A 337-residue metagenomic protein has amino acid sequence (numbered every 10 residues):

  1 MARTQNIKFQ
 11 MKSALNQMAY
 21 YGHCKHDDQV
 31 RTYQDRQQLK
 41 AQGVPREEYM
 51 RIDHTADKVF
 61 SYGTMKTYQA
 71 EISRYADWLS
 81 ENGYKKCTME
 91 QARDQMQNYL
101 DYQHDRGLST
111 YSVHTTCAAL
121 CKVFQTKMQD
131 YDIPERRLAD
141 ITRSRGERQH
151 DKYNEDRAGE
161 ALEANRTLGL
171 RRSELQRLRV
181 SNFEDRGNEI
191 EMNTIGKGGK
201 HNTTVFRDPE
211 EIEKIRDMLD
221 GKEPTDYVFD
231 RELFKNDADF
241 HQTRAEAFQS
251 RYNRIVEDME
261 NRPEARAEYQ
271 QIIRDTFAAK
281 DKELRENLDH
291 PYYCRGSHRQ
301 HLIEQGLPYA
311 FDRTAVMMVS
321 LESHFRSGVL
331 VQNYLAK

Functional and structural regions predicted by a protein language model:
M1-Q69, Y102-S109: Short, aromatic/basic-rich helix-turn unit that serves as a nucleic-acid recognition element
D53-K127: Non-catalytic DNA-binding core/recognition domains of DNA-processing enzymes
Q97-D101, D105-R106, C121-E155, I195: Flexible interdomain linker/hinge and immediately adjacent N-terminus of the catalytic tyrosine-recombinase domain
S144-R172, H298-I303, A310-R313: Basic, Lys/Arg- and aromatic-enriched nucleic-acid-binding interface segment
N165-N188, V329-N333: Short, charged phosphate-coordinating catalytic segments
L175, T243-V256, A278, R299 (+1 more regions): Short, basic/aromatic-rich helical patch in the C-terminal catalytic core of site-specific tyrosine
L178-K214: Conserved tyrosine-mediated DNA breakage-rejoining catalytic core shared by Y-recombinases
I190-T194, H298-K337: Short functional hotspots where side chains directly engage DNA or cofactors
